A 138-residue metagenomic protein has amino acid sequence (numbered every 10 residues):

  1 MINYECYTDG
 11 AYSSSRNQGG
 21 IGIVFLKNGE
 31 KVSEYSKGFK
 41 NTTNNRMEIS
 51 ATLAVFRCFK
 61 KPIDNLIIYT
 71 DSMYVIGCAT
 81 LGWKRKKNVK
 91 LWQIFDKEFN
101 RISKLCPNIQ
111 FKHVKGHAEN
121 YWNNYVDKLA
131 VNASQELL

Functional and structural regions predicted by a protein language model:
M1-R46, A54-F59, K128, N132-S134 (+1 more regions): RNase H-like nuclease fold core
A11-Q18, L53-Y125, L129, A133-E136: RNase H catalytic domain
N45-I49, N120: Glycine-rich phosphate-binding loop at the start of an alpha helix
